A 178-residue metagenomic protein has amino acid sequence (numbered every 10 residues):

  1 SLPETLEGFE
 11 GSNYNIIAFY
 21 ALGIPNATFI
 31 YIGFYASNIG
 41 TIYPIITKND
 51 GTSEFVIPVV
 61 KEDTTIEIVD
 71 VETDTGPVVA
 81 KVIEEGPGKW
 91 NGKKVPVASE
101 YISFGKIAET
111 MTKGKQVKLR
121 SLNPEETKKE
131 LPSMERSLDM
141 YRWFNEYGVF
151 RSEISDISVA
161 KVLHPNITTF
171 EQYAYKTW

Functional and structural regions predicted by a protein language model:
L2-K115, L131-P132: Oxidoreductase cofactor-interface core, primarily capturing Rossmann-like NAD(P)-dependent enzymes
T64-I66, V149-S152: Short, surface-exposed beta-strand/loop "edge" segments at domain boundaries and coil↔beta transitions
E72-T75, V79, K118, E125 (+2 more regions): Domain-wide signal for the mature, well-folded portions of proteins, strongly enriched in nucleus-encoded organellar
P77, Q116, G148, S158-K161: Detector for intrinsically disordered, low-structure N-terminal pre-sequences
V82-G86, A98, Y147, H164 (+1 more regions): Generic recognition of well-structured, leucine-rich alpha-helical segments and adjacent helix-turn regions within
V95-P96, F104, A108-R151: Terminal hydrophobic/aromatic helix or amphipathic segment near a protein terminus
I157-W178: Amphipathic terminal alpha-helices
